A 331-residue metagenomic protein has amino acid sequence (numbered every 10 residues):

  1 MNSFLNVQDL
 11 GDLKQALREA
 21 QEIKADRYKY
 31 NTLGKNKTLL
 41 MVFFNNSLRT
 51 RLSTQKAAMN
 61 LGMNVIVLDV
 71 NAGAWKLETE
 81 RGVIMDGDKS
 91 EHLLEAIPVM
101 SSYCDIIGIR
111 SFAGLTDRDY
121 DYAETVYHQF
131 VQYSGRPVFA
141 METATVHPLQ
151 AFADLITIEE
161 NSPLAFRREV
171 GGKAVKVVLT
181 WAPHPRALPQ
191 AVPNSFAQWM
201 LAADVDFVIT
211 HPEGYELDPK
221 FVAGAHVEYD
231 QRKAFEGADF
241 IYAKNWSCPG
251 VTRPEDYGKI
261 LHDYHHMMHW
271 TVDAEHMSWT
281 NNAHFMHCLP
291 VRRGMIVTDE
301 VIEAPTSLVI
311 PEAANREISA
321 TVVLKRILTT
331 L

Functional and structural regions predicted by a protein language model:
M1-L52, K56: Positively charged, low-complexity intrinsically disordered leader regions
L33-L39, G172-K176, N282: Phosphate-coordination loops involved in phosphoryl transfer and adenosine-cofactor binding
G34-M41, S47-E159: Phosphate/diphosphate ligand-binding glycine-rich loop within oxidoreductases
F44-I66, E159-K244, P249-G250: Glycine-rich phosphate/diphosphate-binding loop of Rossmann-like nucleotide-binding domains
R118-A140, R253-S278, A304-T306: A short, gly/pro- and small-residue-rich
K220-E300: Rossmann-like adenosine-cofactor binding region
N282-L331: Adenosine-phosphate binding glycine-rich loop
